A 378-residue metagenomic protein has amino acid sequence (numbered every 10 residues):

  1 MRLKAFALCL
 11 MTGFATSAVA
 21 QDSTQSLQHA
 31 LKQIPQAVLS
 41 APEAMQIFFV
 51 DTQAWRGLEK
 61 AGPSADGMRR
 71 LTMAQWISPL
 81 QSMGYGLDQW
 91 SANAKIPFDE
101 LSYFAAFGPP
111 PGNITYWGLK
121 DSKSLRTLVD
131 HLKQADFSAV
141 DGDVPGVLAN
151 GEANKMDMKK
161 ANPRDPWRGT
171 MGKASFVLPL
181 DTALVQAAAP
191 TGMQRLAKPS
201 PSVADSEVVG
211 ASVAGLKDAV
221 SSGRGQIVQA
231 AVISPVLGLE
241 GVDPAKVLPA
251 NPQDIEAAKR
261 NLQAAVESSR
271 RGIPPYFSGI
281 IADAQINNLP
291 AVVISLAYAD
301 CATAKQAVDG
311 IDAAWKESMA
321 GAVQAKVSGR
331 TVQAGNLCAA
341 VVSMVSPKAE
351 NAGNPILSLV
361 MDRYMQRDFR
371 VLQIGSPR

Functional and structural regions predicted by a protein language model:
M1-A20: Gram-negative bacterial Sec-dependent N-terminal signal peptides
Q21-G112, G118-R378: Soluble, non-membrane globular domain cores that form compact, hydrophobic packing and curved binding surfaces
